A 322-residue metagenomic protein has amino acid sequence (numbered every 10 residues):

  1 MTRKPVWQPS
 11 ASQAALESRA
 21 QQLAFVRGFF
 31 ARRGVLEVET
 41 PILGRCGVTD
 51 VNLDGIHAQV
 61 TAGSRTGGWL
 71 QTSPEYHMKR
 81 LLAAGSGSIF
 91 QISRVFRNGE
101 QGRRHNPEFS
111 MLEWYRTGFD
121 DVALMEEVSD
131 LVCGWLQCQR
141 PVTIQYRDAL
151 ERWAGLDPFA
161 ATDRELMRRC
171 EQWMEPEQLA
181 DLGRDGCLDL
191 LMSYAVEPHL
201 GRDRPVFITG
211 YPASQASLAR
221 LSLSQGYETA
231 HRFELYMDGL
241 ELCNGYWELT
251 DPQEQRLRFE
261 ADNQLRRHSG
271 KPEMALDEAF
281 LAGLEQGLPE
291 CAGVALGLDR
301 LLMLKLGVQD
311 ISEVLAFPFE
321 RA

Functional and structural regions predicted by a protein language model:
M1-Q59: TRNA-binding/sensing appendages of the translation machinery
T2-S12, F25-G28, F90, P107-G118 (+2 more regions): Cytochrome P450 catalytic-domain helical core, especially the substrate-recognition surface and oxygen-activation
L23, R27, A31, M125-V132 (+3 more regions): Hydrophobic face of alpha-helices
F25, T40-C46, V51-L81, F90-T117 (+1 more regions): A translation/RNA-centric and nucleic-acid-associated enzymatic feature enriched in Class II aminoacyl-tRNA synthetases
F29-R33, W135, P198: Short alpha-helical functional segments enriched in proximate histidine and acidic residues
T117-R147, R152, E165: Acidic, low-complexity central loop/insert segments
G155-P158: Conserved, well-structured core segments that form or line functional sites
